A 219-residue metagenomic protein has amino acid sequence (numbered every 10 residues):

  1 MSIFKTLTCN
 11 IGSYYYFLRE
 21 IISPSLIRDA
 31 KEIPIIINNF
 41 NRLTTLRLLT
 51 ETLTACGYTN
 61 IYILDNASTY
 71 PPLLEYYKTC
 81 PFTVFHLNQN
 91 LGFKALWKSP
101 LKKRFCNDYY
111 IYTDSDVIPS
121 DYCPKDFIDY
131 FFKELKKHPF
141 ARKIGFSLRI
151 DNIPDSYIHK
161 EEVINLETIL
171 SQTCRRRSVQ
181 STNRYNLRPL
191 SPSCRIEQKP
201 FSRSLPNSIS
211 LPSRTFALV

Functional and structural regions predicted by a protein language model:
M1-E51: N-proximal low-complexity "stem/linker" segments adjacent to membrane-targeting elements
I3-L18, E167-V219: C-terminal catalytic/acceptor-binding lobe
T52-Q89: Acidic donor-binding segment of Leloir-type glycosyltransferases
Y58, N107, F140-A141: Short, high-confidence coil segments that cap the C-terminus of an alpha-helix and link into the following beta-strand
V84-H86, Y110, K143: Conserved beta-strand scaffold positions in the cores of enzyme catalytic domains, especially in NTP/NDP-utilizing
F93-A95, S120-P200: Conserved catalytic core of nucleotide-sugar-dependent glycosyltransferases
K94-Y109: Active-site nucleotide-sugar/metal-binding loop of Leloir-type enzymes
C106-Y122: Short beta-strand-to-loop acidic/aromatic patch adjacent to the donor-nucleotide binding site
